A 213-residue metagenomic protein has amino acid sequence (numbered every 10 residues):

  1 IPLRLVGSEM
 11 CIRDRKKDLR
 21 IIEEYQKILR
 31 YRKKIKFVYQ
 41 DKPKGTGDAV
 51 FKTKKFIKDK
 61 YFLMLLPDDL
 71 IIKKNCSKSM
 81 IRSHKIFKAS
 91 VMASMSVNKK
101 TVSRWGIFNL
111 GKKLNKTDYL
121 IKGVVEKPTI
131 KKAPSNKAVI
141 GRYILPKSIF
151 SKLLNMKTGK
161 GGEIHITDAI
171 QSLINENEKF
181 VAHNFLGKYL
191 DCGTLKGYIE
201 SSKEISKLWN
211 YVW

Functional and structural regions predicted by a protein language model:
I1-G7, C11-I12: Single conserved hydrophobic/aromatic residue that forms the stacking wall/gate of nucleotide- or nucleobase-binding
L3-R4, K55, N175: Solvent-exposed polar/charged
C11, K36-V38, H183: General small-molecule cofactor/ligand-binding pocket signal
C11, K42, D69-L70, G193 (+1 more regions): Anionic group-transfer/hydrolysis microenvironments
R15-K16: Active-site-adjacent segment of FAD-dependent monooxygenases/related oxidoreductases
I22-G111, L153-M156: Conserved beta-loop-beta/alpha segment of the NTase-like Rossmann-fold superfamily that binds/positions NTPs
L63, I81, L114-L190, L195-W213: Catalytic-core segments of class I nucleotidyltransferases/pyrophosphorylases that form NMP-activated intermediates
